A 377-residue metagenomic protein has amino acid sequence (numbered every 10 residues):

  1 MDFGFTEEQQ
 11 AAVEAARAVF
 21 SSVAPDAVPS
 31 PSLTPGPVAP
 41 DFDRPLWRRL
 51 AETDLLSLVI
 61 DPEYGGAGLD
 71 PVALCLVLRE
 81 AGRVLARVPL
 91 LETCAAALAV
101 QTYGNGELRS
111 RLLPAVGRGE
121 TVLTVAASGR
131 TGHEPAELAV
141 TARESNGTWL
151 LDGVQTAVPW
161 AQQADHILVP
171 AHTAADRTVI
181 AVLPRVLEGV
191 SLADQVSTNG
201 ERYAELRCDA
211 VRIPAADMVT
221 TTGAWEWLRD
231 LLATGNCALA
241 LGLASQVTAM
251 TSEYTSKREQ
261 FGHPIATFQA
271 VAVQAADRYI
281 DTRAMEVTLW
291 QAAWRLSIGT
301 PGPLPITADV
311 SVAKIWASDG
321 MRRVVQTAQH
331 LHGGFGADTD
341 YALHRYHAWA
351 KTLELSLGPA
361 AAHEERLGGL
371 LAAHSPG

Functional and structural regions predicted by a protein language model:
M1-R87, G369-G377: Amphipathic, small/basic residue-rich leader segments at the start of a protein or domain
D2, V13, G334-G377: Glycine-rich phosphate/cofactor-binding loops in nucleotide/flavin-utilizing enzymes
D2-E8, A12-E14, G82-R83, V190-R283 (+1 more regions): Glycine-rich beta->alpha junctions and the first turn(s) of the following alpha-helix
A24-V38, S252, S256, Q260-H263 (+3 more regions): C-terminal helix-coil-helix/basic helical segment that borders enzyme active sites and/or dimer interfaces and provides
R87-E107: N-terminal glycine-rich flavin-associated loop
R118-R130: A short, Trp-centered hydrophobic/proline-enriched beta-strand micro-motif
A126, V154-V190: A short core secondary-structure module
V140-R143: A structural signal for short hydrophobic beta-strand segments in well-ordered beta-sheet cores
